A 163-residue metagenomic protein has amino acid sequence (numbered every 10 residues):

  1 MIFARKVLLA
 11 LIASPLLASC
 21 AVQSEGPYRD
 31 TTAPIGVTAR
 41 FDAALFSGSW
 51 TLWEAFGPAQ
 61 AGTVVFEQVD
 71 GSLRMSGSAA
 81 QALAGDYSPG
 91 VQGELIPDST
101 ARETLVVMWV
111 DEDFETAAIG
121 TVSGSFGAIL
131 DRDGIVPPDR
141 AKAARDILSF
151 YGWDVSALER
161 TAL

Functional and structural regions predicted by a protein language model:
M1-A18: Sec-dependent bacterial lipoprotein signal peptides
I2-F3, C20-L163: A beta-rich soluble binding module of mature secreted/lumenal proteins
